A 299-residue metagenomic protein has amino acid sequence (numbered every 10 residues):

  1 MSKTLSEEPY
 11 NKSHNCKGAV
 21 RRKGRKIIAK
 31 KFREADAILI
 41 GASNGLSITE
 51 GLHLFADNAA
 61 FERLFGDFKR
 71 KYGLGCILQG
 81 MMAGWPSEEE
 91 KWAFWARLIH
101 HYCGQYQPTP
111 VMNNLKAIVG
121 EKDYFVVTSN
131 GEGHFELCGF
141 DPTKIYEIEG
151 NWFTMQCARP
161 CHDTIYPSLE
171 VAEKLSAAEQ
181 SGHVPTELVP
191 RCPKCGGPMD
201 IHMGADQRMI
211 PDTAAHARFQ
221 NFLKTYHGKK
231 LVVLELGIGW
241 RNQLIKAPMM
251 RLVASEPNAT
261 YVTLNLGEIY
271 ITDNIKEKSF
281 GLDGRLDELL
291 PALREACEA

Functional and structural regions predicted by a protein language model:
M1-A299: Conserved catalytic alpha/beta core of Sir2/sirtuin-type deacylases, generalized to analogous enzyme cores that bind
